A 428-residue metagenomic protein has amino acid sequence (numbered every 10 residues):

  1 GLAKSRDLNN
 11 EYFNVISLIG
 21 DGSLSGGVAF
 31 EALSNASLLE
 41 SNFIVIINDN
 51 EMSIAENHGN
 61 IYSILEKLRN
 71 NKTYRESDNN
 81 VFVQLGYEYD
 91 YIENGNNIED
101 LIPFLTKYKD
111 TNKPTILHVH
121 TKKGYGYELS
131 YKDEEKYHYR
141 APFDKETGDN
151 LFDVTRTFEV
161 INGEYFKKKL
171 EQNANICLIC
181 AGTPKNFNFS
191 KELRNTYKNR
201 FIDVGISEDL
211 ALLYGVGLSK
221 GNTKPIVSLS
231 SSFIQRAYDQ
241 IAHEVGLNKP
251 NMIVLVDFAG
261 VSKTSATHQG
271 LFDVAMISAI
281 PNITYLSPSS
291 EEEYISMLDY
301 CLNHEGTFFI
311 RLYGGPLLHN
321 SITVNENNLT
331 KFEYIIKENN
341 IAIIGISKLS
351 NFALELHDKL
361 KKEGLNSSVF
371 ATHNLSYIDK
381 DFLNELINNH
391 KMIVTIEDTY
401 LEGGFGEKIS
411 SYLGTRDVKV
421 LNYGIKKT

Functional and structural regions predicted by a protein language model:
L2, L8-Y12, F30-L33, L38-K136 (+9 more regions): Thiamine diphosphate
Y12-G26, D49, I226-L229: DG-centered beta-turn motif at the end of beta-strands
S17-L18, V45-I46, V254: Residue-level marker for buried hydrophobic side chains located in beta-strands that build the well-ordered beta-sheet
Y91-E93, Y285-P288: Short acidic-hydrophobic, aromatic-tinged amphipathic segments that line or gate anion-handling sites
Y214, P225-S228, Y238-Q240: Catalytic phosphate/nucleotide-handling subdomain of diverse soluble enzymes
S287-L302: Conserved glycine-bearing catalytic or ligand-binding loops at nucleotide- and phosphate-handling centers of large
